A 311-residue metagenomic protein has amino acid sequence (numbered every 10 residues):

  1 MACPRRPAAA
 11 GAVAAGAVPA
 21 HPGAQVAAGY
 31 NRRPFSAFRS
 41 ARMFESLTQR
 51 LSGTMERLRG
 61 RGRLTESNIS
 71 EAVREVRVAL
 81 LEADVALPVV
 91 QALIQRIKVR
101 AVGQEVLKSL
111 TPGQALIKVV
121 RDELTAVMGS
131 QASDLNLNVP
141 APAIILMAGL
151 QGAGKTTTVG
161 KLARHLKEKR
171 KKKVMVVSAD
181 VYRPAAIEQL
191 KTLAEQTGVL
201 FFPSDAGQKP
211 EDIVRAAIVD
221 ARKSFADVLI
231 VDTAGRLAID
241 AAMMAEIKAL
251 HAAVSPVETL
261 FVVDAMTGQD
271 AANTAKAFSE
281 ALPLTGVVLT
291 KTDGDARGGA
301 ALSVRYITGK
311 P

Functional and structural regions predicted by a protein language model:
M1-G29: Compositionally biased, low-complexity flexible segments
G23-R42: Short, Lys/Arg-enriched N-terminal segments with co-localized hydrophobic residues within the first ~10-30 amino acids
F38, E45-A179, A186-G207, I213-T233: Primarily NTPase-proximal linker/entry elements flanking Walker-type ATP/GTP-binding cores
L64-E66, A153, E211, A238-I239 (+2 more regions): Short, electropositive, low-hydrophobicity segments enriched in small/polar residues
A179-Y182, D205-Q208, T233-R236, D264-T267 (+1 more regions): Short, ordered loop/turn segments at secondary-structure junctions
P184-I187, I239-A241: Conserved D-loop-proximal element of ABC-family nucleotide-binding domains
R215-I218, A226, A238, M244-A252 (+1 more regions): Conserved phosphate-handling catalytic cores of large alpha/beta enzymes
